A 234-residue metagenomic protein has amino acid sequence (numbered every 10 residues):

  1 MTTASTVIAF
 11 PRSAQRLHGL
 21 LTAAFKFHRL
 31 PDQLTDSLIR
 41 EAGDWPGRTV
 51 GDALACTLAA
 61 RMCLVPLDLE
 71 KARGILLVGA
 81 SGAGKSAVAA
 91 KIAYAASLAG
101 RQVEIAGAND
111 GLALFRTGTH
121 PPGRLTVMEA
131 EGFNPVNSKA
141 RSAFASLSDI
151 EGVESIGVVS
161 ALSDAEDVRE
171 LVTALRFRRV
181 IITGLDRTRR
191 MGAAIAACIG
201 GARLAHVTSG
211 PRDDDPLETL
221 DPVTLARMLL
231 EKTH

Functional and structural regions predicted by a protein language model:
M1-C63: Non-catalytic terminal/linker segments enriched in charged/polar, low-complexity residues
H18-G19, T35, G51, L112-A113 (+6 more regions): Amphipathic alpha-helical transducer elements in NTP-driven molecular machines
S37, G152-V159, L175-D215: Conserved beta-strand/loop subsegment of P-loop NTPase cores
V65-A72: Phosphate-binding P-loop
R73-L98: Glycine-rich phosphate-binding P-loop
V78-A83, G100-E151, G157-S163: Switch II (G3) loop of P-loop NTPases
K91-A95, F144-S146, L171-R176, I195-G200 (+1 more regions): Short, solvent-exposed amphipathic alpha-helical segments in soluble enzyme and RNA/protein-processing domains
A205, S209-H234: Conserved phosphate-handling catalytic cores of large alpha/beta enzymes
